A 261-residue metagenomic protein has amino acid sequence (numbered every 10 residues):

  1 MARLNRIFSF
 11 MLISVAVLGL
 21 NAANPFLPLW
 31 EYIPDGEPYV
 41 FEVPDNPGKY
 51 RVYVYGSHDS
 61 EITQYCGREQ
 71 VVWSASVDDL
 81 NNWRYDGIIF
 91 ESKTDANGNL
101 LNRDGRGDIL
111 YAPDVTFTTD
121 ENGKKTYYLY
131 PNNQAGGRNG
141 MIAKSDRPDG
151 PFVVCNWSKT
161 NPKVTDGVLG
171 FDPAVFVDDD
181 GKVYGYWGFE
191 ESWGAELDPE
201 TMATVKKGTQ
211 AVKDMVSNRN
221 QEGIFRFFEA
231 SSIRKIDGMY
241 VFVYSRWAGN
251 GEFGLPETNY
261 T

Functional and structural regions predicted by a protein language model:
M1-S9: Bacterial N-terminal signal peptides that target proteins for export
S9-G19: Bacterial N-terminal signal peptides
A22-T261: Carbohydrate-active catalytic/glycan-binding domains of CAZyme proteins, especially the secreted or lumenal ectodomains
